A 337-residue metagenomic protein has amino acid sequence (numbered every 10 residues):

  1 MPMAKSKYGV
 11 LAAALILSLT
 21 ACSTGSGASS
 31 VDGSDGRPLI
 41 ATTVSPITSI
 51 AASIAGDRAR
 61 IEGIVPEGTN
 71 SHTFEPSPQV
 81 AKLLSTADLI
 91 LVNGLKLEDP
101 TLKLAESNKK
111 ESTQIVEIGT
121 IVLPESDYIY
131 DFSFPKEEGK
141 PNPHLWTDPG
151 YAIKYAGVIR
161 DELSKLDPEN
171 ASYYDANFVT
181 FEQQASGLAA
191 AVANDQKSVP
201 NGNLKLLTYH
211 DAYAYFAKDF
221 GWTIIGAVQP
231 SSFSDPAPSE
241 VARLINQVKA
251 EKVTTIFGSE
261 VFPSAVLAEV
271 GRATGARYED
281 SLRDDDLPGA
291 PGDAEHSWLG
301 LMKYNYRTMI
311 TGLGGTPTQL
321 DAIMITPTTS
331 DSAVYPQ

Functional and structural regions predicted by a protein language model:
A4, Y8-G9, A21-Q337: Extracytoplasmic metal-acquisition and chelation regions
A12-T20: Bacterial N-terminal signal peptides
